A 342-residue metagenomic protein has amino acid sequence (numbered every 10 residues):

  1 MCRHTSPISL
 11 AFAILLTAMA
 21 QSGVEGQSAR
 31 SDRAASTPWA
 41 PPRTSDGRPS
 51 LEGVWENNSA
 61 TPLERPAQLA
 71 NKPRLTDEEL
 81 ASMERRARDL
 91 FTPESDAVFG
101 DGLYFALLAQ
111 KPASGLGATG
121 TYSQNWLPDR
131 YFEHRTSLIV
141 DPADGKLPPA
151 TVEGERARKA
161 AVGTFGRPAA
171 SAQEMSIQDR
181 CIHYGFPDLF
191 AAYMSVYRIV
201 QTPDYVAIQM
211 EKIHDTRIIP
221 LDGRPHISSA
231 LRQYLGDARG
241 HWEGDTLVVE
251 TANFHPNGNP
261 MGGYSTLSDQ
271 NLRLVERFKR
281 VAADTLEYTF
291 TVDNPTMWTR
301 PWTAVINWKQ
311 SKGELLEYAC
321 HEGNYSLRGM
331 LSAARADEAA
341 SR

Functional and structural regions predicted by a protein language model:
C2-R342: PEST-like low-complexity, intrinsically disordered acidic/proline/serine-rich tracts that flank trafficking/processing
